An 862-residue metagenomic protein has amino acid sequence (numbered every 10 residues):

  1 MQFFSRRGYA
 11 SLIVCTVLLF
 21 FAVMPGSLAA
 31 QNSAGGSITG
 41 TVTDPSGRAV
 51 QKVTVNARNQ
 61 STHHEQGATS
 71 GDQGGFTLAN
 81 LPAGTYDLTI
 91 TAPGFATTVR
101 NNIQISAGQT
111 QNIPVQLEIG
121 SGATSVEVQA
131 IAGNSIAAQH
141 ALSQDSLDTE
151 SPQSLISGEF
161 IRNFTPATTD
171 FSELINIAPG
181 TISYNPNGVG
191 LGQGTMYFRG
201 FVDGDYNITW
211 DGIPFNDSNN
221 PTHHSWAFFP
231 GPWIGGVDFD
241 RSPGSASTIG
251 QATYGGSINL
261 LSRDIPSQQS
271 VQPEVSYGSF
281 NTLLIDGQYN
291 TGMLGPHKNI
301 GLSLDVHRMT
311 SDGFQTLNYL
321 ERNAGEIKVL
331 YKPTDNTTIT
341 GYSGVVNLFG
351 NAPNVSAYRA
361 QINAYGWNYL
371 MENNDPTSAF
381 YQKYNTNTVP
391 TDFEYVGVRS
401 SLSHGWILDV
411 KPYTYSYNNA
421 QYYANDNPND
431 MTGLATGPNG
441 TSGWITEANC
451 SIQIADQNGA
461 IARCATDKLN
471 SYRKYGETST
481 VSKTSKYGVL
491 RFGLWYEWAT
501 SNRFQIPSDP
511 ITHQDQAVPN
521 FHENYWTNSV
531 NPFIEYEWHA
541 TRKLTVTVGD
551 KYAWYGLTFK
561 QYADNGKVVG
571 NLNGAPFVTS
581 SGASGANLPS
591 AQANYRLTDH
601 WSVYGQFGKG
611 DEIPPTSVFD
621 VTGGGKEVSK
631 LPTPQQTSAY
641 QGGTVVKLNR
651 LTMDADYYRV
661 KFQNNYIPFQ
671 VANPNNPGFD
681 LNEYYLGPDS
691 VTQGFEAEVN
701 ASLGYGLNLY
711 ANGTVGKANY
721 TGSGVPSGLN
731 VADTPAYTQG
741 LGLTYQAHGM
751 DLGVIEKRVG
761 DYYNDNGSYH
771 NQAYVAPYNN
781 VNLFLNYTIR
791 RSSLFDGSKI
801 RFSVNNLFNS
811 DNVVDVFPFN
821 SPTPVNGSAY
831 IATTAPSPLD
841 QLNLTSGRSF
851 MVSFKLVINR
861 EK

Functional and structural regions predicted by a protein language model:
F3-C15, F20-S135: Periplasm-facing N-terminal accessory domains of Gram-negative outer-membrane beta-barrel systems
F4, D761-N764, Y787-K862: C-terminal beta-signal and adjacent terminal beta-strands/loops of Gram-negative outer-membrane beta-barrel proteins
D148, Q153, S157, R162-D217: Extracytoplasmic beta-strand/coil segments of soluble accessory domains associated with Gram-negative outer-membrane
I177-G180, F215, F228-E274: A beta-strand signature from Gram-negative outer-membrane beta-barrel systems, especially the internal plug domain
S270-Q272, Y277-T310, F314-N354, T386-G397 (+3 more regions): Transmembrane beta-barrel wall of Gram-negative outer-membrane proteins
V389-G566, N594-R596, D654: Face-selective signature of the C-terminal outer-membrane beta-barrel domain
S401, I407-Y413, Y417-Q421, N425 (+7 more regions): Membrane-embedded beta-barrel scaffold of Gram-negative outer-membrane proteins
H539-R542, R659-F662, F679-G767, S853-R860: Gram-negative outer-membrane beta-barrel transporters
